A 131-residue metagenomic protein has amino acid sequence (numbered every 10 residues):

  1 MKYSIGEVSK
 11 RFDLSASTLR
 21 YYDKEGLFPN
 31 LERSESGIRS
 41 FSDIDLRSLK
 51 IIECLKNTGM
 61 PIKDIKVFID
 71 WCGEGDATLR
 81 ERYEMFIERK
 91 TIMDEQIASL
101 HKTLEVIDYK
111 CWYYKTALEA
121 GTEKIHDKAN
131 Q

Functional and structural regions predicted by a protein language model:
K2, F12-S15, Y21: Onset of an N-terminal alpha helix
Y3-K10, P29-E32, D43-Q131: Arg/Lys-rich, alpha-helical DNA-contact motif
V8, S15-T18, E35: Short glycine/proline-centered loop/turn elements that form peptide/ligand docking sites
L19-Y22, I52: Conserved hydrophobic/aromatic packing and binding residues within compact polymer-binding modules
Y22, E35, F68: Residue-level "edge-of-site" marker
G26: Glycine-centered, phosphate/nucleic-acid-interacting loop/turn motifs that mediate DNA/RNA or nucleotide
S36-S42: Minor-groove-contacting beta-hairpin "wing" of winged helix-turn-helix DNA-binding domains
